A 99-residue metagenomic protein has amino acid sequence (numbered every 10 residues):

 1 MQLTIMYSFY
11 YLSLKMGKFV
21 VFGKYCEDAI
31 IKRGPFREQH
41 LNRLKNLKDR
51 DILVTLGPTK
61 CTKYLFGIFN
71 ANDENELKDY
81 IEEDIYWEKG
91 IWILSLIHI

Functional and structural regions predicted by a protein language model:
I5-T55, T62: Short S/T/G/P-rich N-terminal loop/turn motif that feeds into the first structured element of a domain
V20-K24, G57-D84: Short, well-ordered beta-strand segments in beta-rich or mixed alpha/beta enzyme and ligand-binding folds
N46-D49, D79-W87: Short, intrinsically disordered, mixed-charge
L53-V54, I93-S95: A short coil-to-beta-strand element that immediately follows conserved catalytic motifs
T55-G57, K89: Short, hydrophobic secondary-structure boundary micro-motifs
Y86-L94: C-terminal structural segments of small proteins and small subunits
H98-I99: Conserved small/polar residues in nucleotide/adenosyl-binding loops
